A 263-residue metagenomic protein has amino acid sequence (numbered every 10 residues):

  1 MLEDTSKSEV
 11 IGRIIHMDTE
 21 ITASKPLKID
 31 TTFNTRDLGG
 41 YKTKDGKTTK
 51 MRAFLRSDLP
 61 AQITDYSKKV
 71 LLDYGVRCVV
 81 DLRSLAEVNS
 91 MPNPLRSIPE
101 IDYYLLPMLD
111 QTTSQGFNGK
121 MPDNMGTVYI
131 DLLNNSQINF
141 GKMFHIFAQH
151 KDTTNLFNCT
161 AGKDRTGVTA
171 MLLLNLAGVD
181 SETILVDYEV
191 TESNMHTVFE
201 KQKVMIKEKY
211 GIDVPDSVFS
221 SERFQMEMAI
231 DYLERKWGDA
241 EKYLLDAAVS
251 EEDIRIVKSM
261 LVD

Functional and structural regions predicted by a protein language model:
L2-L156, V168-D263: Cys-dependent protein tyrosine phosphatase-like superfamily
A161, R165-T166: Ser/Thr-glycine-rich phosphate-binding loops at phosphate-binding pockets of nucleotides, nucleotide cofactors
